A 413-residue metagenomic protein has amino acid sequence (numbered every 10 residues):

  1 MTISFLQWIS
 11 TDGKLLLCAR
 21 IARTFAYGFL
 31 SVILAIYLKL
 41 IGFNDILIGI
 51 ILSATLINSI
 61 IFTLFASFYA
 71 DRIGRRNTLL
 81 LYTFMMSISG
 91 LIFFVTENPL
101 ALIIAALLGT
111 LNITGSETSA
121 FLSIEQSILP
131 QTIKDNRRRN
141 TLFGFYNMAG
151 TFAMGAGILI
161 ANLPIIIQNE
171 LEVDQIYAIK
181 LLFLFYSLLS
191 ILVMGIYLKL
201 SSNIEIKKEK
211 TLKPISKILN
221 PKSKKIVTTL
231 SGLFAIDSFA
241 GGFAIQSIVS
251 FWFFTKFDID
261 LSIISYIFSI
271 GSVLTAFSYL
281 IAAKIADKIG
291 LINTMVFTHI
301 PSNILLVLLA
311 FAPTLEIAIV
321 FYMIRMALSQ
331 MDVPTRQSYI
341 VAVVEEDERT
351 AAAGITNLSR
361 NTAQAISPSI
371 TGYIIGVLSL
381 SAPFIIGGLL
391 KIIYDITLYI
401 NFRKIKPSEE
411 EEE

Functional and structural regions predicted by a protein language model:
I3-I61, I226-F234, S238-F268: Helix-loop boundary and gating motifs at the non-cytosolic
I21, S89, P99-A120, I317-M331: Hydrophobic core of transmembrane alpha-helices in multi-pass small-molecule transporters, especially MFS/SLC-type
A35-I36, L40, G155-Y177, T255-K256 (+1 more regions): Transmembrane alpha-helix termini and helix-breaking/packing motifs in multi-pass membrane transporters
F62-G74, I165, S278-G290, I375-G376: Helix-to-loop junctions at the C-terminal end of transmembrane segments in multipass secondary transporters
F84-L100, P301-P313: C-terminal ends and interior cores of transmembrane alpha-helices in multi-pass membrane transporters/permeases
F143-N162, S359-S367: Glycine-rich segments within core transmembrane alpha-helices of 12-TM secondary carriers
A161, I165, S187-K207, Y394-F402: C-terminal membrane-cytosol helix-exit motif in multi-pass small-molecule transporters
